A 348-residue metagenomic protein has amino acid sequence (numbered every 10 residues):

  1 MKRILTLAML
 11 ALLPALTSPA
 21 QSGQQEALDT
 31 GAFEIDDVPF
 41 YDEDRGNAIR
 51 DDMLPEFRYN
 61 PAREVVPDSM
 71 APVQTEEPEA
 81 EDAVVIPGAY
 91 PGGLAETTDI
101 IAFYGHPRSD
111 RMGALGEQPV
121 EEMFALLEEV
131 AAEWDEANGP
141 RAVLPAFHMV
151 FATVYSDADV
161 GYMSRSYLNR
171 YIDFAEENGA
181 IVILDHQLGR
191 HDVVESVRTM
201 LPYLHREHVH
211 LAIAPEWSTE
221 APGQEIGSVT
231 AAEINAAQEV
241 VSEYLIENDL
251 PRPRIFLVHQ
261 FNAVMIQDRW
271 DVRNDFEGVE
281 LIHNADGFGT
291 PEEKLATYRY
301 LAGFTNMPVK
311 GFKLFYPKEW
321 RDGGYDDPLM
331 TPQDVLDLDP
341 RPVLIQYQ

Functional and structural regions predicted by a protein language model:
K2-L7: Sec-dependent signal peptide recognition, specifically the positively charged N-region followed immediately by
A8-A15: Bacterial N-terminal signal peptides
E26-Q118: N-terminal module-boundary/linker segments of secreted carbohydrate-active enzymes
G93-E96, E128-A142, R170-E177, M200-H208 (+2 more regions): Acidic (Asp/Glu)-rich catalytic clusters
I100-A102, A142-H148, G179-I183, H208-A212 (+3 more regions): Structural preference for beta-strand elements that scaffold enzyme active sites
Y104-I172: N-terminal carbohydrate-binding/catalytic regions of secreted carbohydrate-active enzymes
D192-L204, I266-V272: Distinct, well-ordered alpha-helical segments
E225-I345: Surface-exposed substrate-engagement region within the catalytic domains of secreted or surface-exposed extracellular
